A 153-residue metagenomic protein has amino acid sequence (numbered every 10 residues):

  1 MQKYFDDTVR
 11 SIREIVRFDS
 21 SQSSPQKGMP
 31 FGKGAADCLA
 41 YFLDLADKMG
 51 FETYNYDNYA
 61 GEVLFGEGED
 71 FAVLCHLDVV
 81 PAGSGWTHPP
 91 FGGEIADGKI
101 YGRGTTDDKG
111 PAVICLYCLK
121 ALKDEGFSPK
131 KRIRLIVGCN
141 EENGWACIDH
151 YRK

Functional and structural regions predicted by a protein language model:
Q2-R103, D124-P129: Acidic/His- and Gly-rich active-site-bordering loop/insert found across diverse amide/peptide-bond hydrolases
D108-K153: Acidic/histidine-rich catalytic neighborhood of metal-dependent amide-processing enzymes
